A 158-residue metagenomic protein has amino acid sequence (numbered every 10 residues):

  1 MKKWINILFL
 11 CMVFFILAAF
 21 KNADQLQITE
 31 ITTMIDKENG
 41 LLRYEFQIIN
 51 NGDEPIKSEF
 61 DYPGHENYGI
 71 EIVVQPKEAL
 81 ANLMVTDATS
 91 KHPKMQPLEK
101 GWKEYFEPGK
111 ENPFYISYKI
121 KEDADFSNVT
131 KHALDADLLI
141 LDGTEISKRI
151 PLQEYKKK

Functional and structural regions predicted by a protein language model:
M1-Q25: Sec-dependent N-terminal signal peptides of Gram-positive bacterial secreted proteins and lipoproteins
Q27-K37, G101-K103: Short amphipathic beta-strand and strand-loop transition segments with alternating hydrophobic
G40-F46: Structural beta-strand segments of beta-rich domains
I48-P55: Asparagine-centered strand-capping/turn motif at beta-strand->loop junctions
S58-P97: Extended low-complexity, serine/threonine- and proline-enriched intrinsically disordered segments
L83-D135, G143: Short, solvent-exposed, Trp/other aromatic-anchored flexible loops in extracytoplasmic proteins
T144-K158: Short beta-strand elements
